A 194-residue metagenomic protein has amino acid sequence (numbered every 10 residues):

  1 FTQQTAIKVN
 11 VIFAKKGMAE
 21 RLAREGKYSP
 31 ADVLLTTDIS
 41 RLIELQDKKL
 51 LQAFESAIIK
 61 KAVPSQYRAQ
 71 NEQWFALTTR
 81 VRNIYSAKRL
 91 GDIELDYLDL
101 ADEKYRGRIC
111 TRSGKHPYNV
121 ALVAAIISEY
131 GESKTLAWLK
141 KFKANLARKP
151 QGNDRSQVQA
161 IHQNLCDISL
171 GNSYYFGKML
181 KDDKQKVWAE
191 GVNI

Functional and structural regions predicted by a protein language model:
F1-V9: Short alpha-helix C-terminal cap/hinge motif
T2, A14, A23, Y28-L165 (+1 more regions): Extracytoplasmic ligand-binding site segments that recognize negatively charged/polar headgroups
T5, S133, D183-V187: Short helix-capping segments at alpha-helix termini
K8-G17: A short beta-strand-loop structural module common to alpha/beta enzyme folds
C166-I194: C-terminal lobe and pocket-closing loops of periplasmic/extracytoplasmic Venus-flytrap solute-binding proteins
